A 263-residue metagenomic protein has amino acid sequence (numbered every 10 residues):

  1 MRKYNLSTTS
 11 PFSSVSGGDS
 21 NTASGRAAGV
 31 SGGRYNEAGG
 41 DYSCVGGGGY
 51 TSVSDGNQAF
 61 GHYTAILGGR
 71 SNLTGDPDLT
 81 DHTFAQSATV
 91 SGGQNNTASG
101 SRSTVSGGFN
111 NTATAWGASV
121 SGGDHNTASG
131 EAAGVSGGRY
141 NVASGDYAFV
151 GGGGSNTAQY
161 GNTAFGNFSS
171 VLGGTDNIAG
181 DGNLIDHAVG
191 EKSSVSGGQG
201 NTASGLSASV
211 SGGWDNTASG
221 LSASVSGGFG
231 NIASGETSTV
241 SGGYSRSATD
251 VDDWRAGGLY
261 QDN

Functional and structural regions predicted by a protein language model:
M1-N263: Periodic small-residue-enriched repeat registers in elongated scaffold domains
